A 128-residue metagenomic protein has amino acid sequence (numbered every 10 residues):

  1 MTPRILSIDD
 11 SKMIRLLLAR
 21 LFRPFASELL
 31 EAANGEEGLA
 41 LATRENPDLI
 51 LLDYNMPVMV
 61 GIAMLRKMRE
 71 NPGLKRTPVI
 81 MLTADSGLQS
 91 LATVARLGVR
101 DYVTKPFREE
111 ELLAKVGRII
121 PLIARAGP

Functional and structural regions predicted by a protein language model:
K12-L30, L97: Two-component/phosphorelay signaling modules centered on CheY-like receiver
E45-L51: Active-site beta3 strand of CheY-like receiver
M56: Receiver (REC) domain active-site loop signature in two-component systems and cognate sites in sensor histidine kinases
D85-S86: Short, conserved "switch-loop" micro-motifs in signal-transduction and mechanochemical regulators
R100: Short, glycine/charged-rich "phosphate-handling" switch motifs in NTP-dependent and phosphotransfer domains
F107-V116: C-terminal output helix
